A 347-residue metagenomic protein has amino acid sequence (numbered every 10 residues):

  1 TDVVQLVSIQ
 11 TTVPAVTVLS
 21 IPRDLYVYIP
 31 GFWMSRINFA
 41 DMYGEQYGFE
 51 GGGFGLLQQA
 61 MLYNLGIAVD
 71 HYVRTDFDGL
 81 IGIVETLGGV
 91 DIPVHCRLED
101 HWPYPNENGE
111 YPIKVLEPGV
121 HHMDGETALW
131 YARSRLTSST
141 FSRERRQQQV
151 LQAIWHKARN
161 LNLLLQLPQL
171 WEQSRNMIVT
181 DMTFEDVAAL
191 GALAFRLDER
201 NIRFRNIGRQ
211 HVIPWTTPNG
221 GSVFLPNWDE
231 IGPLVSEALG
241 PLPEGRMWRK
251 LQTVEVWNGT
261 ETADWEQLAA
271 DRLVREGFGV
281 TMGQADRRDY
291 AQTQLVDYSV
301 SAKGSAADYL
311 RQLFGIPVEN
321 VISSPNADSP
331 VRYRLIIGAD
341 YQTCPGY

Functional and structural regions predicted by a protein language model:
T1-Y347: Non-catalytic, solvent-exposed segments at the cell envelope interface
